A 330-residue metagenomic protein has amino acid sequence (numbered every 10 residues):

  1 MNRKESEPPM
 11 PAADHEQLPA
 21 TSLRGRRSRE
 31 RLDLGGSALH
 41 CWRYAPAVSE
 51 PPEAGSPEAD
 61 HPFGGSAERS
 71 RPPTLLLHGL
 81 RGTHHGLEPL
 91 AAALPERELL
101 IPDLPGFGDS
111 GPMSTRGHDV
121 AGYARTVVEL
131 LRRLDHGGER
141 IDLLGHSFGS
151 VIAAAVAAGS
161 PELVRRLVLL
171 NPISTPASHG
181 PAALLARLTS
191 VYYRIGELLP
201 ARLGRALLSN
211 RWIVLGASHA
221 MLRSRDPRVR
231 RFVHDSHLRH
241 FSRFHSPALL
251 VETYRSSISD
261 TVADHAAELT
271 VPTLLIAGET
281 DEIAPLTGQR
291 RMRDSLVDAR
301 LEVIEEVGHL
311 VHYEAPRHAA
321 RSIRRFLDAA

Functional and structural regions predicted by a protein language model:
H40-P51, D60-G111: Conserved HGGG/HGGXW glycine-rich cap/lid loop of the alpha/beta-hydrolase fold
G122-R140: Conserved acidic catalytic loop of the alpha/beta-hydrolase fold
G145, G149, A153: Gly/Ala-rich beta-loop-alpha elbow adjacent to hydrolase catalytic centers
A158, L167-L199: Flexible "cap/lid" loop of the alpha/beta hydrolase fold
L203-E268: Conserved alpha/beta-hydrolase catalytic His-Asp/Glu region
L269, L275-A277: Short beta-strand/loop motif that positions the catalytic acidic residue of the alpha/beta-hydrolase fold
E279-A284: Acidic catalytic loop of the alpha/beta-hydrolase fold
V307-A320: Catalytic histidine-centered segment of alpha/beta-hydrolase-like enzymes
